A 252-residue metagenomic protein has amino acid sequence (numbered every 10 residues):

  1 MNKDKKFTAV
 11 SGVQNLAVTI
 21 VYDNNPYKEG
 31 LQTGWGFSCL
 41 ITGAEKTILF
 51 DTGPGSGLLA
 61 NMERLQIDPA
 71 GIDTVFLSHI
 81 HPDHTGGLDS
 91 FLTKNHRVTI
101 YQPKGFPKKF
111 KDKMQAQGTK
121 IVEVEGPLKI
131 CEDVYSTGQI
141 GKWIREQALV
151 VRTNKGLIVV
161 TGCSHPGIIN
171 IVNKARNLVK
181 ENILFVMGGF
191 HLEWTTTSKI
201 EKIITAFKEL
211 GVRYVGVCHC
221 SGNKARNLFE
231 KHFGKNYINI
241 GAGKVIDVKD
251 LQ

Functional and structural regions predicted by a protein language model:
M1-E45, G126-I140, G241: Zn-dependent metallo-beta-lactamase
A17-R64, E146-T161: Conserved beta-strand hairpin/beta-sheet module of binuclear metal-dependent hydrolase folds, prominently
Y27-K28, F37-C39, V122-N182: Catalytic core of the metallo-beta-lactamase
L49-T52, I72-I80, Y101-K104, V159-C163 (+2 more regions): Active-site neighborhood of phospho(di)ester-bond hydrolases with catalytic His/Asp-centered motifs
G53-S56, H81-P82, I140-G141, H165 (+1 more regions): Short glycine-enriched loops at secondary-structure junctions
G57-Y101, V179-V186, T205-K208, R213: Active-site metal-binding motif and surrounding structural segment of the metallo-beta-lactamase
H84-G87, L157, S164-V245: Cap/insert and terminal regions of metallo-dependent hydrolase folds
Q102-Q147, N154, E209, I238-Q252: Metallo-beta-lactamase
